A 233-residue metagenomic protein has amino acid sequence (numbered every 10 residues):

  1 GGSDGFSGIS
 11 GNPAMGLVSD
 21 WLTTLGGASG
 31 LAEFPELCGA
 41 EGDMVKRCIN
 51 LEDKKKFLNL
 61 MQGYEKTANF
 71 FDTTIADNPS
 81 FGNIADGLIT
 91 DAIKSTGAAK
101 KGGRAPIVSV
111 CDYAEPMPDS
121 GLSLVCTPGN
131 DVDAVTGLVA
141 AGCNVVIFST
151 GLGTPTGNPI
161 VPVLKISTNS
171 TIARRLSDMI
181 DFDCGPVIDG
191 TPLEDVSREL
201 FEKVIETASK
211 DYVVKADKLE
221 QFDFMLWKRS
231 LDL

Functional and structural regions predicted by a protein language model:
G1-L233: Anaerobic metallocofactor- and corrinoid-dependent redox/one-carbon enzyme cores, especially those from methanogenesis
